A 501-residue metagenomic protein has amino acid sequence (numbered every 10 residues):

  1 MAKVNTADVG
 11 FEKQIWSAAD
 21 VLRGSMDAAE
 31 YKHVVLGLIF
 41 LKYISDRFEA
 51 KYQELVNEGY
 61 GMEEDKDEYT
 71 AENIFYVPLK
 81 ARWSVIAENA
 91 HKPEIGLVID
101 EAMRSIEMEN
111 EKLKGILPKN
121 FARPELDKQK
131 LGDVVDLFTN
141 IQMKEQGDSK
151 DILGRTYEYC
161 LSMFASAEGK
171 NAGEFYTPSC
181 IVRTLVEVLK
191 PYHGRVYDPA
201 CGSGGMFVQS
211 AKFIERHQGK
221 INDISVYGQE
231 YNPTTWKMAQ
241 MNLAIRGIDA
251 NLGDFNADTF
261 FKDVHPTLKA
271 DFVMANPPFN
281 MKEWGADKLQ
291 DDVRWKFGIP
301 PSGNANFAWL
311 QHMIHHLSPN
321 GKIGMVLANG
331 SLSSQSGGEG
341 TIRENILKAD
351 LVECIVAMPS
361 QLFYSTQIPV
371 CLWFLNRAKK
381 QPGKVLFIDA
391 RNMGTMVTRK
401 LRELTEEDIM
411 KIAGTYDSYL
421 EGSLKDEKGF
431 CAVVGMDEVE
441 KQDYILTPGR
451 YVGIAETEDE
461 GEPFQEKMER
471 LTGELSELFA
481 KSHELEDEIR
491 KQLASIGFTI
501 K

Functional and structural regions predicted by a protein language model:
M1-Y192, N251-V264, A357-S360, P382-T398 (+1 more regions): Non-catalytic, mostly N-terminal accessory regions of nucleic-acid modification and defense proteins
Q14, V21, E30-Y31, V35-Y43 (+3 more regions): Conserved Class I SAM-dependent methyltransferase catalytic core
S25, W284-N304, G330-E339, P359-Y364 (+2 more regions): Short, contiguous acidic/charged loop-to-helix segments that flank catalytic cores in large enzymes
P124, Q146, A200, G228-N232 (+8 more regions): Hydrophobic alpha-helical scaffolding
N171-A275, N280-K296, F307-A308, L327-G330 (+2 more regions): Conserved S-adenosyl-L-methionine
K262-H265, N280-E283, S333-S336, Y364-Q367 (+2 more regions): Switch/connector loops and helix/strand junctions flanking conserved nucleotide-binding motifs in nucleotide-processing
K269-A270, R294, N304-N306, N320-K322 (+9 more regions): Active-site lining segments that contact anionic ligands and/or coordinate catalytic metals
L351-V352, L362-S365, P369-G414: C-terminal, active-site-flanking charged/polar segments
